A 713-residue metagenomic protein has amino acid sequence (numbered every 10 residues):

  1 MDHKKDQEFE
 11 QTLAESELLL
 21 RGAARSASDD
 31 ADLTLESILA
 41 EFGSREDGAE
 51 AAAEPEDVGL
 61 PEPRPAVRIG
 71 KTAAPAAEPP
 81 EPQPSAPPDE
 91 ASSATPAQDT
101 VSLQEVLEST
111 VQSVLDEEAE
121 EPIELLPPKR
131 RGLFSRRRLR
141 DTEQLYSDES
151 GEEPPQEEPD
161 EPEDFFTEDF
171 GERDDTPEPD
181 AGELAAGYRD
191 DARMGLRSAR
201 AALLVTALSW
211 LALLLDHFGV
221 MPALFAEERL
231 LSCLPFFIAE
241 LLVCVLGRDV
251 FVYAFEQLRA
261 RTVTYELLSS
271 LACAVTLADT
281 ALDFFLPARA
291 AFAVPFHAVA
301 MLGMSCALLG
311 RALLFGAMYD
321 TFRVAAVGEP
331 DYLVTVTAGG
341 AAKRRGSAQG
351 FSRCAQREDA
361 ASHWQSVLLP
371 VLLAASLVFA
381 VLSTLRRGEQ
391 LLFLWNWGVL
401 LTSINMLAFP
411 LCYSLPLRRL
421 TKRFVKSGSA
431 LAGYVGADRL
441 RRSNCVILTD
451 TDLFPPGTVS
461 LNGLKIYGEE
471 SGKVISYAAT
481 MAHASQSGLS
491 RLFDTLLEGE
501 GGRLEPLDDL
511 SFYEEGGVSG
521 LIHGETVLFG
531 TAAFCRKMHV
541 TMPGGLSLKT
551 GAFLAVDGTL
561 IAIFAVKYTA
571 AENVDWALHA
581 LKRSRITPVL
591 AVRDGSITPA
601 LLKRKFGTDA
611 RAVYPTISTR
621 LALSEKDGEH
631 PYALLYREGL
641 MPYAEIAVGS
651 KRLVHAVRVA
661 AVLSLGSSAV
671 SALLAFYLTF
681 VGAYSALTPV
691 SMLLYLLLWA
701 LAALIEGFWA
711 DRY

Functional and structural regions predicted by a protein language model:
D2-F170: Intrinsically disordered, low-complexity acidic segments enriched in Asp/Glu and Pro
V106, T110, V114-S366, V648 (+3 more regions): Structural motif at membrane-water interfaces of alpha-helical integral membrane proteins
R200, F285, G499-A600: Signature of the cytosolic headpiece of P-type E1-E2 ATPases
E240-V250, A300-A326, V334-C445, R593 (+2 more regions): Hydrophobic alpha-helical transmembrane segments
A254, T421, D452, G524 (+4 more regions): Residue-level signature of catalytic and energy-coupling elements of molecular machines, predominantly ATP/GTP-dependent
D438-G463: Asp-based phosphoryl-transfer active-site loop
G468-E515: ATP-binding catalytic core of ATPases
D594-V613: Substrate-recognition/cap helix-loop segment adjacent to the acidic, metal-dependent catalytic center of Asp-based
